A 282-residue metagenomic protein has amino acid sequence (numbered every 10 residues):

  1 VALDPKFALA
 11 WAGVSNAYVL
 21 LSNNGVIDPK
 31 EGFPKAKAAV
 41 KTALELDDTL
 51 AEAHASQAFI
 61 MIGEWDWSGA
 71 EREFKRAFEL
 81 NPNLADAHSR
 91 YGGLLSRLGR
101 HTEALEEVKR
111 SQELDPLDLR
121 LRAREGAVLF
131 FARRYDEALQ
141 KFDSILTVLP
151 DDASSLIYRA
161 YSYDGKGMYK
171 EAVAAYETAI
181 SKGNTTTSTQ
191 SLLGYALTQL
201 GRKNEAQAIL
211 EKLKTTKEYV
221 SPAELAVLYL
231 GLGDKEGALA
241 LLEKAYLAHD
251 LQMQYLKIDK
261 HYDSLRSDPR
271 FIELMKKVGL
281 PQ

Functional and structural regions predicted by a protein language model:
A2, V19-A38, A206: Amphipathic helix-loop-helix modules that constitute alpha-helical solenoid scaffolds
A2-K6, K41-T49: Flexible helix-coil transition and linker loops at the boundaries of alpha-helical arrays
P5-A8, A85: Gly/Pro- and small hydrophobic-enriched strand-loop and loop-to-helix capping segments that sit at the rims
A8-V19, A53, S162: Extended, hydrophobic/aromatic-rich amphipathic alpha-helical segments that build helical scaffolds
S15, L20-I27, E64-W65, G201: Short coil/turn linking the two alpha-helices of tandem helical-hairpin repeats
A17-L20, I60-M61, L94-L95, V128-L129: Hydrophobic face of amphipathic alpha-helices that form TPR/SEL1-like repeat modules and related alpha-solenoid
P29, K37, K41, A51 (+4 more regions): Alpha-helical protein-protein interaction modules
D47, F59, W65: Catalytic-center loop of serine/cysteine hydrolases
